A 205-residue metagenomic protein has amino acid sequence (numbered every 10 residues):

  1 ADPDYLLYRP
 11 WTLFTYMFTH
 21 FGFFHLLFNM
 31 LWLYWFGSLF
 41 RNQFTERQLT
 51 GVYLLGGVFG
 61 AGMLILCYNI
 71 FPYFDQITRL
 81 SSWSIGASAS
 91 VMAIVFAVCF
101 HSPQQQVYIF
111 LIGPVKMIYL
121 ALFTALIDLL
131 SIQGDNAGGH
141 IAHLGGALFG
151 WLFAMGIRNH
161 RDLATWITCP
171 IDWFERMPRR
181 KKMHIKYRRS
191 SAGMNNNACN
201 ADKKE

Functional and structural regions predicted by a protein language model:
A1-D202: A detector for small-residue-rich transmembrane helices and their helix-helix packing motifs
